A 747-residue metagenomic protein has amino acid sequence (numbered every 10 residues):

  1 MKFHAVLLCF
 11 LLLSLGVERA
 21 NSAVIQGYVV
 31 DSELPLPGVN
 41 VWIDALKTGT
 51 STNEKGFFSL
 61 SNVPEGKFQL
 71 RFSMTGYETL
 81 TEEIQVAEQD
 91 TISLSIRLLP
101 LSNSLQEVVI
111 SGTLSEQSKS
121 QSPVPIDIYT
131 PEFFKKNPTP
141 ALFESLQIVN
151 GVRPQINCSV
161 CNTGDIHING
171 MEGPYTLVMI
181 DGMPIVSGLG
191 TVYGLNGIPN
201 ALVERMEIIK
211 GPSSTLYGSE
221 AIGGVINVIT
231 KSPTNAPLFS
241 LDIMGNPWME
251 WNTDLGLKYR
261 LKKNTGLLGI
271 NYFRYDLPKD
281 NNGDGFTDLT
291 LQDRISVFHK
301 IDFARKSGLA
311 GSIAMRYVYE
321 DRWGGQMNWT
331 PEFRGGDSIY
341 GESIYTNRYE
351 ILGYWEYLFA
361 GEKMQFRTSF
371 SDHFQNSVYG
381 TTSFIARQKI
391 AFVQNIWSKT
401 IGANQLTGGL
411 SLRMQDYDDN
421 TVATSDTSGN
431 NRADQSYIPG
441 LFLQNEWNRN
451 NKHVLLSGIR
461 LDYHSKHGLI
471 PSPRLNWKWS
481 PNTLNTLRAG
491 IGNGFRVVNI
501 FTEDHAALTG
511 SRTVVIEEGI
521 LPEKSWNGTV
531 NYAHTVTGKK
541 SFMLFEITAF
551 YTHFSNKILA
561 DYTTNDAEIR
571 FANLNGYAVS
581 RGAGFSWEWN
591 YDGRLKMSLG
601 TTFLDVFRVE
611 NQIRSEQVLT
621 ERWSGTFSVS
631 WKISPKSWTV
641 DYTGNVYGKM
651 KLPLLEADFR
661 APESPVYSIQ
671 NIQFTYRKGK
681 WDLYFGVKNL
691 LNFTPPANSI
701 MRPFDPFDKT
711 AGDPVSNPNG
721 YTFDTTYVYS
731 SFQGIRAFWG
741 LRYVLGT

Functional and structural regions predicted by a protein language model:
V30, L34-D44, S73-Y77, A87 (+2 more regions): Short, acidic, small-residue-rich periplasmic hinge/interaction motif at the N-terminus of Gram-negative outer-membrane
S61, H167, M183-K210, V297 (+1 more regions): Short acidic/polar hinge/loop motifs at secondary-structure boundaries that mediate gating or recognition
S93-I96, L142-S145, N162-H167, M179 (+4 more regions): N-terminal periplasmic accessory domains that precede and gate Gram-negative outer-membrane beta-barrel machines
F143-P184, E204: Extracytoplasmic beta-strand/coil segments of soluble accessory domains associated with Gram-negative outer-membrane
K263-N264, K363-S377, S480, R488 (+2 more regions): Membrane-embedded beta-barrel scaffold of Gram-negative outer-membrane proteins
Y275-S296, A304-M364, F370-K389, G712: Flexible loop and strand-edge segments within Gram-negative outer membrane beta-barrel domains
N448-K452, F545, A549-H553, N573-L654 (+1 more regions): Gram-negative outer-membrane beta-barrel transporters
V646-P653, Y676-T747: C-terminal beta-signal and adjacent terminal beta-strands/loops of Gram-negative outer-membrane beta-barrel proteins
